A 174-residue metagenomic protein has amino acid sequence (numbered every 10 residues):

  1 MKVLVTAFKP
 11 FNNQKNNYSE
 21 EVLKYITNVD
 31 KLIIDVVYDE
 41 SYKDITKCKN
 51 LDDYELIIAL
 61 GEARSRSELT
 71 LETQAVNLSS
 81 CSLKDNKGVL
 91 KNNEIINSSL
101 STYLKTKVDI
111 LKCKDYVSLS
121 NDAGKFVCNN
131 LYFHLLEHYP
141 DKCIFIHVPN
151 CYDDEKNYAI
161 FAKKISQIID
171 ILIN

Functional and structural regions predicted by a protein language model:
M1-K125, L135-D141, P149, K156-I173: N-terminal catalytic or cofactor-binding beta/alpha core of small enzyme domains
C128: Active-site nucleophilic cysteine motif
L131-Y132: Active-site-adjacent betaalpha module
